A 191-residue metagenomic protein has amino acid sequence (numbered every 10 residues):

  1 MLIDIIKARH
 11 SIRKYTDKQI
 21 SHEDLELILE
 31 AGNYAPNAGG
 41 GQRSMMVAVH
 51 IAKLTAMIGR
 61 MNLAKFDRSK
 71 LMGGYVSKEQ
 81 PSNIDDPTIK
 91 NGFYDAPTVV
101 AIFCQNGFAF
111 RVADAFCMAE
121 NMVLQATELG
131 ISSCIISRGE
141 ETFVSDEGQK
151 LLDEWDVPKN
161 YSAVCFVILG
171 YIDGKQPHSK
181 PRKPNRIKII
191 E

Functional and structural regions predicted by a protein language model:
M1-Q19, A31: N-terminal targeting/leader regions
D4-I12, D86-P87, V157-E191: C-terminal helix-cap and adjacent tail motif
Y15, F108-V112, Q176: A generic structural signal for short coil/turn motifs at secondary-structure boundaries
L25-E30: Short amphipathic alpha-helical segments
G32, V100, Q105-L151: Small-aliphatic-rich amphipathic alpha-helix that forms the alpha element of a beta-alpha
P36-G40: Glycine-rich phosphate/pyrophosphate-binding beta-alpha loops
G41-D114: Glycine/small-residue-rich phosphate/adenosyl-binding loop
A64-K65, L151-E154: Short, hinge-like loop/turn segments at secondary-structure boundaries
